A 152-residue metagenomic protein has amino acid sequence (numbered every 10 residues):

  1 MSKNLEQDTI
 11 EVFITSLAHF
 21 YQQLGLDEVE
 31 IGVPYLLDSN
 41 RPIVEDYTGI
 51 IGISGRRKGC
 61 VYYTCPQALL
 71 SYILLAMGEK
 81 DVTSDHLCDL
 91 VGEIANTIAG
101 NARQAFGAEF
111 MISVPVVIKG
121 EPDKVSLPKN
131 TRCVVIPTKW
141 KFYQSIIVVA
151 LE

Functional and structural regions predicted by a protein language model:
M1-E152: N-terminal auxiliary interaction/assembly segments of multi-subunit proteins
